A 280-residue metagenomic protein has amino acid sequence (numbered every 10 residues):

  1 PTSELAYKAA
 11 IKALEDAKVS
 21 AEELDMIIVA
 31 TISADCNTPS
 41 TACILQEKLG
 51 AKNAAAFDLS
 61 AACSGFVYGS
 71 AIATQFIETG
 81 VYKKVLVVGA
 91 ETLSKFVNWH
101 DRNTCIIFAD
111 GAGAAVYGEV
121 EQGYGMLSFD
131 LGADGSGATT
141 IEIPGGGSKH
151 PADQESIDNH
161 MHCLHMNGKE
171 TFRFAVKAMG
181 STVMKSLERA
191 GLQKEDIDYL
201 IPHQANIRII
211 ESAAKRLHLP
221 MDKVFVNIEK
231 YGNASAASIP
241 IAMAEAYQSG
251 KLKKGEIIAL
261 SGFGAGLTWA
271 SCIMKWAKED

Functional and structural regions predicted by a protein language model:
P1, D101-R173, K177, S181 (+1 more regions): Condensing-enzyme catalytic core mediating Claisen C-C bond formation in acyl metabolism
P1-D25, K149-D198, I209-L217, A242 (+2 more regions): Conserved active-site "lid/cap" helical segment
P1-E4, T31-V85, K215-A242: Conserved catalytic cysteine-centered active-site region of acyl-thioester-dependent Claisen-condensing enzymes
A13, L24-I27, L45, G69 (+6 more regions): Buried hydrophobic positions in well-ordered alpha/beta secondary-structure cores of metabolic enzymes
S20-M26, N53-A55, K83-V85, Q193-Y199 (+2 more regions): Short acidic capping loops at alpha-helix termini that bridge into adjacent secondary structure
A30-D35, A61-S64, G89-S94, G132-D134 (+2 more regions): Acidic, glycine-rich active-site loops and adjacent beta-strand->loop/helix elements that engage anionic groups
E78-A112: Flexible, glycine-rich active-site loops centered on histidine and acidic residues that chelate a metal or position
I241-S261, L267-D280: Catalytic phosphate/nucleotide-handling subdomain of diverse soluble enzymes
